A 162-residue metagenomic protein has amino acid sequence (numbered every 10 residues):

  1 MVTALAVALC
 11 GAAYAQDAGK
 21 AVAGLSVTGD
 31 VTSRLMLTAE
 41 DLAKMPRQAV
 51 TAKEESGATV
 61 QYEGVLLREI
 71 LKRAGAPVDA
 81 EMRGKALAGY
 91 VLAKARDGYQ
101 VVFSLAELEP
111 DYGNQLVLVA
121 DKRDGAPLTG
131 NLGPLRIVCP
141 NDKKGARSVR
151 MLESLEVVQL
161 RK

Functional and structural regions predicted by a protein language model:
V2-C10: Bacterial N-terminal signal peptides
G11-A15: Sec/Tat signal peptide C-region and signal peptidase I cleavage site
Q16-K162: N-terminal intrinsically disordered, low-complexity segments enriched in P/E/S/T
